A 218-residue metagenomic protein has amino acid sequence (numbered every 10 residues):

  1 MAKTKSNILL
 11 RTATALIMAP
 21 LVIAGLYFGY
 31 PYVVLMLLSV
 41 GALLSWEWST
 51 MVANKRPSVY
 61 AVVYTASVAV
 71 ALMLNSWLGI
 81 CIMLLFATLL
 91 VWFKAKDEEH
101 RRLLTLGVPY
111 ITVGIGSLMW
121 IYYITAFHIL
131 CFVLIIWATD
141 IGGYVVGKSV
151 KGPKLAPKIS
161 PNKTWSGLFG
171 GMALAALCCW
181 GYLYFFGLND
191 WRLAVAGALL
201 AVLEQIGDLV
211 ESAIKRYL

Functional and structural regions predicted by a protein language model:
A2-T164, L168-A198: Membrane-embedded alpha-helical bundles of polytopic integral membrane proteins
V202: Short pre-catalytic strand/loop immediately N-terminal to key active-site residues, enriched for Gly-Thr
K215-L218: Transmembrane alpha-helix interface motif
